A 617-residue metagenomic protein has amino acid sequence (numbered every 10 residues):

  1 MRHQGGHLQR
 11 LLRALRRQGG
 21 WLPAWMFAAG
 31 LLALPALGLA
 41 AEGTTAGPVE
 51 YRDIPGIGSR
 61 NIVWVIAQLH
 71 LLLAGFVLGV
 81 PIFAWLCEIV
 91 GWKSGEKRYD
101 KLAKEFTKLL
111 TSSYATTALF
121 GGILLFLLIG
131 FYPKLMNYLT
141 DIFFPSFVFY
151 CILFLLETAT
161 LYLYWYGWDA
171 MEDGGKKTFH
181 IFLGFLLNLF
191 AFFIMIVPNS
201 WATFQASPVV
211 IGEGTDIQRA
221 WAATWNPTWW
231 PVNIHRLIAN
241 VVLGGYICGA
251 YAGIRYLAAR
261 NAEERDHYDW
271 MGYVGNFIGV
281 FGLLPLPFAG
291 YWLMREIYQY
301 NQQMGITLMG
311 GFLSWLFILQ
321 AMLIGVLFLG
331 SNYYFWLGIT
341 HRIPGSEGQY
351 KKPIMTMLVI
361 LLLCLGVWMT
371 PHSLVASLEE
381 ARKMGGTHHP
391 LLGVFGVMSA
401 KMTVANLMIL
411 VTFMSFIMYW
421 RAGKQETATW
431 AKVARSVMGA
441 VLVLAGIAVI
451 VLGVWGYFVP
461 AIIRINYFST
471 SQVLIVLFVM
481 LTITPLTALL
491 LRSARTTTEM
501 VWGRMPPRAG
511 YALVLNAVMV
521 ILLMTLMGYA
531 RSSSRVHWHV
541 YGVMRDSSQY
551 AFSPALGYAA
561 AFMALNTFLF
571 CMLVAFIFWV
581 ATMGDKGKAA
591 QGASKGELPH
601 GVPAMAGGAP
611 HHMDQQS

Functional and structural regions predicted by a protein language model:
M1-A41: N-terminal secretory/membrane targeting signals
A24-P35, T111-G121, G184-Q205, F277-G290 (+3 more regions): Hydrophobic alpha-helical membrane-insertion segments
A41, S113-G184, S207, A289-G305 (+6 more regions): Membrane-interface helix-loop-helix modules in multi-pass inner-membrane proteins
A41-E105, L109-T117: N-terminal signal-anchor module of multipass membrane proteins
P55-W64, R219-W230, Q303-S314, G386-M398 (+1 more regions): Juxtamembrane membrane-water interface segments that cap and precede transmembrane helices
L71-F76, S146-F154, I234-V242, G310-L327 (+4 more regions): Alpha-helical transmembrane segments of polytopic membrane proteins
I82-K108, F126-Y138, L163-H180, C248-V274 (+8 more regions): Juxtamembrane membrane-water interface segments of multi-pass membrane proteins, especially cytoplasmic-side
A170-G212, D216, A223-A321: Long, contiguous internal "core" modules enriched in hydrophobic/ aromatic residues
